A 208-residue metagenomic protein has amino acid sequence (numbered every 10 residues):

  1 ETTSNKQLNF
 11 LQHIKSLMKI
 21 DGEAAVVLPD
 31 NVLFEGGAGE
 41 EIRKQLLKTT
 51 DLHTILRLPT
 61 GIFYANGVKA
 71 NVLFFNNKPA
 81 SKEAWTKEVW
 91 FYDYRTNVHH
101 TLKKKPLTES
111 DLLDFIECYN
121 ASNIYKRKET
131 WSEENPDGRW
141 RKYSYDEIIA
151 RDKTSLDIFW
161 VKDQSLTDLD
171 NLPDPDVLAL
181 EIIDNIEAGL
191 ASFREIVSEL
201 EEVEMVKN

Functional and structural regions predicted by a protein language model:
E1-N208: A conserved structural/catalytic subdomain of Rossmann-like adenosyl-cofactor enzymes
